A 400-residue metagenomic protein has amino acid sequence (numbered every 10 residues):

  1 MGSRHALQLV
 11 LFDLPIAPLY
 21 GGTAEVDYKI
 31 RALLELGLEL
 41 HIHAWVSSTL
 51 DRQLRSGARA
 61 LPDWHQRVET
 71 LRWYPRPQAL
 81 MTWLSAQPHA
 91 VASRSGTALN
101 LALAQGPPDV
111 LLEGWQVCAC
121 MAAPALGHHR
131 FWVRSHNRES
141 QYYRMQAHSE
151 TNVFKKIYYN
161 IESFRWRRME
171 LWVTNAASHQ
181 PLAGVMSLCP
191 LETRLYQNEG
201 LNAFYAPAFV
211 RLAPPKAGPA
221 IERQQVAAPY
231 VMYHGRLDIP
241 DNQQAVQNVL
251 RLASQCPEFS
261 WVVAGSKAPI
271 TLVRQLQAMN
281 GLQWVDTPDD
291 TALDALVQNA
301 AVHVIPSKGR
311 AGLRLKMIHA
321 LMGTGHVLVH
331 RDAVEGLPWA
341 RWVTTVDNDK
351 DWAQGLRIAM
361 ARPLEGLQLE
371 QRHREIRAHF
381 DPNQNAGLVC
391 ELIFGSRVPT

Functional and structural regions predicted by a protein language model:
M1-H65, Q105-P107, S254-Q255: N-terminal subdomain of nucleotide-sugar transferases
R94, P219-A220, P363-S396: A charged, aromatic-enriched C-terminal amphipathic alpha-helix characteristic of glycosyltransferases across folds
N100-A119, R130-W132: Short N-terminal targeting/anchoring amphipathic segment
N100-L101, E139-Q141, E150-V185: Membrane-proximal helix-turn-helix segments that form the acceptor-binding/catalytic region of lipid-linked
D109, L126-T151: Active-site proximal beta-strand in glycosyltransferases
C120-M121, R167-N202, I270, V389: A short, active-site helix/loop in glycosyltransferases that binds the activated sugar's phosphate group
P207-L276, Q283-D294, Q298: Conserved catalytic-core segment of nucleotide-activated headgroup transferases in glycan assembly
V297-G312, G325-H326: Acidic donor-binding loop of glycosyltransferase active sites
